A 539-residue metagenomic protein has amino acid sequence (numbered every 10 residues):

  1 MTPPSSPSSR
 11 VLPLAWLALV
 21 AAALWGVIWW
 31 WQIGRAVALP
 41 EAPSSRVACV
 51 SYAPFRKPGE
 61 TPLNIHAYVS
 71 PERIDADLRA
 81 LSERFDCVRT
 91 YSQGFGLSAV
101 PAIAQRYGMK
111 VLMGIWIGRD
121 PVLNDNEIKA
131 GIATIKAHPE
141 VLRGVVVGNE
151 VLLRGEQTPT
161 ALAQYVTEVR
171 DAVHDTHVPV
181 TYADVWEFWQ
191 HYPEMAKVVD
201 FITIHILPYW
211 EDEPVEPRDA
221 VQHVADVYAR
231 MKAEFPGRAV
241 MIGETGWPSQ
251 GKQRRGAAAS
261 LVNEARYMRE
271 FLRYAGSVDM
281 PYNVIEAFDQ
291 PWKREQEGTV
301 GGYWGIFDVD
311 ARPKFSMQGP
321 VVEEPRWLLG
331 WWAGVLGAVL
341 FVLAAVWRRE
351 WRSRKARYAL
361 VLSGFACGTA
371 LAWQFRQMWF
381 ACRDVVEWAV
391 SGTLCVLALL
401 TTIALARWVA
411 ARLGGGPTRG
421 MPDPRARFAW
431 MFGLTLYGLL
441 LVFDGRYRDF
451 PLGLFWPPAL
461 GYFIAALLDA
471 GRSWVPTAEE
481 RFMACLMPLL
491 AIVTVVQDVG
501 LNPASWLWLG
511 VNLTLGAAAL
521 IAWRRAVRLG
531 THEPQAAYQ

Functional and structural regions predicted by a protein language model:
A48, P248, R255-Q318: Substrate-binding cleft of secreted/luminal carbohydrate-active enzymes
V50, V88, V145, I202 (+2 more regions): Conserved, mostly hydrophobic/aromatic
S51-I128: N-terminal carbohydrate-binding/catalytic regions of secreted carbohydrate-active enzymes
N64, V100-P179: Substrate-binding cleft of extracellular glycoside hydrolase catalytic domains
Y107, M113, R143, N149 (+2 more regions): Aromatic- and acid-rich polysaccharide-binding/catalytic face of secreted or lumenal carbohydrate-active enzymes
I115, R170-Q190, G237-G243, M280-Q290: Aromatic-lined carbohydrate-recognition surfaces of secreted/lumenal glycan-active proteins
W210-G251, R448-G453, T477: Glycoside hydrolase catalytic-domain groove-lining segments
W351-Q539: Alpha-helical transmembrane segments of integral membrane proteins
